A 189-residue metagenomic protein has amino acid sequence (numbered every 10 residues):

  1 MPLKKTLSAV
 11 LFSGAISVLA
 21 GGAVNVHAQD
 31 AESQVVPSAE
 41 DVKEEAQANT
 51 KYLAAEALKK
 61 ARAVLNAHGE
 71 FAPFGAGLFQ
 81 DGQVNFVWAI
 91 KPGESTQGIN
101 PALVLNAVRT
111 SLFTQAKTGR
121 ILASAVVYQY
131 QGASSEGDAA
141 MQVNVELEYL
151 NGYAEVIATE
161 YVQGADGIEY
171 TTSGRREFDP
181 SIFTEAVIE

Functional and structural regions predicted by a protein language model:
M1-F12: Bacterial N-terminal signal peptides that target proteins for export
T6-L7, H27-Q29: Terminal, compositionally biased segments
L11, A15, L65, R109-L112 (+1 more regions): Generic secondary-structure transition motif, activating predominantly at the C-termini of alpha-helices
L11, P73, Q142: Broad gene-expression machinery/nucleic-acid interaction feature
I16-N25: C-terminal segment of classical bacterial N-terminal signal peptides
Q29-A107: N-terminal domain-onset segments
T96-V126: A charged amphipathic helix-loop-strand protein-protein interaction module that recurs in cytosolic assemblies
Q115-E189: Low-complexity intrinsically disordered segments
